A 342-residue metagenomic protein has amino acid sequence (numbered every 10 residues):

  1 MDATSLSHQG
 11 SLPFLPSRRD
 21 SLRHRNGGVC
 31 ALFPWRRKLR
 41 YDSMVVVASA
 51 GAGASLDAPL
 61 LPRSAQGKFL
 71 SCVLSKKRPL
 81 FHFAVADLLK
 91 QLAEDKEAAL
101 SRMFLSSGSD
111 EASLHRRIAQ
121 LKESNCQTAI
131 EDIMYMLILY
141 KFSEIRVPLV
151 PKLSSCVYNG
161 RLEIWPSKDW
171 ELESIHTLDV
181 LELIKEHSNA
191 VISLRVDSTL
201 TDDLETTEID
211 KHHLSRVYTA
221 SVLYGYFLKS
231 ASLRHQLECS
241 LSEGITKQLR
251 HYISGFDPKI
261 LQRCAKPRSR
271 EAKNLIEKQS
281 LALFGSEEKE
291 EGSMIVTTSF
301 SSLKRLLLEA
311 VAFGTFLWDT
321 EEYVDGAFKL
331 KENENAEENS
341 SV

Functional and structural regions predicted by a protein language model:
M1-A52: N-terminal chloroplast transit peptides
S5-L12, G53-V342: Long compositionally biased, domain-poor regions of proteins
